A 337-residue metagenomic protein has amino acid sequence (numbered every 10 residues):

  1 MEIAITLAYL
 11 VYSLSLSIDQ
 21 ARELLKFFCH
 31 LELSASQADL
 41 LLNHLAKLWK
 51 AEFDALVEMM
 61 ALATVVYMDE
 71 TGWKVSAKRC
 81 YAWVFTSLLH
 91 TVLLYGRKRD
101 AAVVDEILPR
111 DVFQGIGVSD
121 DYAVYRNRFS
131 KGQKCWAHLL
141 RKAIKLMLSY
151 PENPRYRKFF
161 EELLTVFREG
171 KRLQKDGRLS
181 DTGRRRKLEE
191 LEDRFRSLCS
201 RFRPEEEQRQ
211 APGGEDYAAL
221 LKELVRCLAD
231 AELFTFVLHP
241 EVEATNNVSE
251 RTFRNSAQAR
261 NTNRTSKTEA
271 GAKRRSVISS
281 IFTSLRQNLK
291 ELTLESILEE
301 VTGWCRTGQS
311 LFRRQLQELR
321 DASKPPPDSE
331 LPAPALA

Functional and structural regions predicted by a protein language model:
M1-A337: Catalytic center-proximal scaffold of phosphoryl-transfer enzymes
